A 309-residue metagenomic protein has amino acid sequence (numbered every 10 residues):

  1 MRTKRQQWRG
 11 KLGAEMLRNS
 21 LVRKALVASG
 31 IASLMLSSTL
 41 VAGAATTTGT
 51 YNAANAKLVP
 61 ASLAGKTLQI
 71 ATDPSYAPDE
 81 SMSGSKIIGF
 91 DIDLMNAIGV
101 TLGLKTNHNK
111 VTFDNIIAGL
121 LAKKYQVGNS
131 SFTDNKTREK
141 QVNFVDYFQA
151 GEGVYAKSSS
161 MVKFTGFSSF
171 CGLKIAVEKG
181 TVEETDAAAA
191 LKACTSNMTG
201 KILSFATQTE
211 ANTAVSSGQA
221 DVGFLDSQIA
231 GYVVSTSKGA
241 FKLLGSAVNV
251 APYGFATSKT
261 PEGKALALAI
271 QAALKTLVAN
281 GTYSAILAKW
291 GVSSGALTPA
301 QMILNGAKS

Functional and structural regions predicted by a protein language model:
A45-A53, K57-L58, V182-I202, L243 (+1 more regions): Ligand-binding clefts/hinges and TM-proximal coupling segments of bilobed small-molecule sensing domains
T47-S131: Extracytoplasmic small-molecule ligand-binding "clamshell" domains of the periplasmic binding protein/Venus flytrap
V59-P60, G89-D91, R138-F148, K242-S246 (+1 more regions): A structural signal for short loop-to-beta-strand junctions that line the ligand-binding cleft of periplasmic/secreted
P74-A77, I87-V100, F132, G153-T207 (+3 more regions): Bilobed "Venus flytrap"/periplasmic-binding protein-like clamshell domains and structurally analogous long
I92-T101, S160, K174, K179-T181 (+1 more regions): Extended ligand-binding regions for polar small-molecule ligands
V100, K105-S169: Acidic, polar ligand-binding/catalytic clefts
S131-E139, A188-A189, S216, D221-V250: A ligand-binding cleft/hinge motif common to bilobed small-molecule-binding domains
Q149-A156, S235-A272, S293-S309: Periplasmic-binding protein-like
